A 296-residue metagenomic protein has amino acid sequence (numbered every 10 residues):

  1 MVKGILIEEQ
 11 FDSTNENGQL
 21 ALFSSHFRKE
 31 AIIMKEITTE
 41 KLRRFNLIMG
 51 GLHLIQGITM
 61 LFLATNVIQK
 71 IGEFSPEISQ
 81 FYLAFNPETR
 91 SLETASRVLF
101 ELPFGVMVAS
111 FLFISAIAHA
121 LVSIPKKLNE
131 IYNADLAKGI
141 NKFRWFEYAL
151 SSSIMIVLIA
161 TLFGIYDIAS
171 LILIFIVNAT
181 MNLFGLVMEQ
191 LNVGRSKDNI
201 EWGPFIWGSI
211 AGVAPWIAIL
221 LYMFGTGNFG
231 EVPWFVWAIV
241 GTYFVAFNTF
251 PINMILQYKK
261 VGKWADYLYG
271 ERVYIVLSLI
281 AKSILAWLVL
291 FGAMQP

Functional and structural regions predicted by a protein language model:
K3-I33: Short, Lys/Arg-enriched N-terminal segments with co-localized hydrophobic residues within the first ~10-30 amino acids
K35-G51, Q56-N141, S152-P296: Polytopic alpha-helical membrane-helix bundles and their juxtamembrane interface segments in multi-pass membrane
